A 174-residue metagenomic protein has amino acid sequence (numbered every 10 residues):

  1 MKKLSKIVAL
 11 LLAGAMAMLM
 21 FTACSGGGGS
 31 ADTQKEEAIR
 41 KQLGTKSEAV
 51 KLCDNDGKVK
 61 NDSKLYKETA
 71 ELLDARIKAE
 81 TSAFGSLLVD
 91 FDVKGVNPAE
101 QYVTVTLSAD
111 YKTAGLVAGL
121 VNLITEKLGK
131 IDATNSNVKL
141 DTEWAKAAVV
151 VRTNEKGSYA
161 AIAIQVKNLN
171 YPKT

Functional and structural regions predicted by a protein language model:
M1-V8: Bacterial Sec-dependent N-terminal signal peptides
K6, G14, K58-V59: A generic helix-loop boundary/linker signal
L12-M18: Secretory targeting and sorting signals
L19-A23: C-terminal motif of bacterial Sec signal peptides marking the signal peptidase cleavage site
G26-S30, V50-K60, Y102-A118: Second-shell loop/turn segments in exported
G29-V96, E143-A147: Short, well-ordered surface patches within globular domains
K94-T174: A well-ordered secondary-structure block
